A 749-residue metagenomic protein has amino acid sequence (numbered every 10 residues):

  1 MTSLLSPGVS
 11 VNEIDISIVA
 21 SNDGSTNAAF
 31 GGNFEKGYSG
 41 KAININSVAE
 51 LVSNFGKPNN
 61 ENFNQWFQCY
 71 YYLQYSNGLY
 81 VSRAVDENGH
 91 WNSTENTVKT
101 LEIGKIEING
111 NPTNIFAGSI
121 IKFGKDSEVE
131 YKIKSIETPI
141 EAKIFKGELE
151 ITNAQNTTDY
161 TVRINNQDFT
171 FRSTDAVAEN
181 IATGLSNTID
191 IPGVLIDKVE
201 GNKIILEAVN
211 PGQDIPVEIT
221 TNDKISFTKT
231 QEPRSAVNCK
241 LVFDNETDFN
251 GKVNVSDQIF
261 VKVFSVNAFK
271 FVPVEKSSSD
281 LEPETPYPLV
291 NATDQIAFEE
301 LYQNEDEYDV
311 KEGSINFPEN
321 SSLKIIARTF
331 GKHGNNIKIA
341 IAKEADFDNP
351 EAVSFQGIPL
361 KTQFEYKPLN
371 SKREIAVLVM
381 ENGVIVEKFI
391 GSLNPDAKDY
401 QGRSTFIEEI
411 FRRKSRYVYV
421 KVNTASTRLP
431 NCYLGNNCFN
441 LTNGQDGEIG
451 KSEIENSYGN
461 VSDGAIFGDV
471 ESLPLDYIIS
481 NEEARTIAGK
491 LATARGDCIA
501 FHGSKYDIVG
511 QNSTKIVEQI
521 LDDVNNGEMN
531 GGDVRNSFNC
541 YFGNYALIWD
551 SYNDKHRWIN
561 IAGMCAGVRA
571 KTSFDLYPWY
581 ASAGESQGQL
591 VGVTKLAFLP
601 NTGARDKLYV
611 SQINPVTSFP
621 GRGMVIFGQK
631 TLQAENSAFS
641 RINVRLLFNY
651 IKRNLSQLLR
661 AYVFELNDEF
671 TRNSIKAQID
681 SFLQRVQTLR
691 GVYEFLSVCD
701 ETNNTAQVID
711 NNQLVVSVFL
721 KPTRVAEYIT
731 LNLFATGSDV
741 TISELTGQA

Functional and structural regions predicted by a protein language model:
M1-T94, K324, R328, E381-G383 (+2 more regions): Structured, hydrophobic secondary-structure cores that serve as assembly/anchoring elements
S53, V98-E409, S674: Extended, beta-strand-rich, solvent-exposed assembly scaffolds of outer structural proteins
E87, S392, I407, Y417-V420: General helical structural elements
R416-R428: Low-complexity, serine/threonine/proline-enriched polar segments
